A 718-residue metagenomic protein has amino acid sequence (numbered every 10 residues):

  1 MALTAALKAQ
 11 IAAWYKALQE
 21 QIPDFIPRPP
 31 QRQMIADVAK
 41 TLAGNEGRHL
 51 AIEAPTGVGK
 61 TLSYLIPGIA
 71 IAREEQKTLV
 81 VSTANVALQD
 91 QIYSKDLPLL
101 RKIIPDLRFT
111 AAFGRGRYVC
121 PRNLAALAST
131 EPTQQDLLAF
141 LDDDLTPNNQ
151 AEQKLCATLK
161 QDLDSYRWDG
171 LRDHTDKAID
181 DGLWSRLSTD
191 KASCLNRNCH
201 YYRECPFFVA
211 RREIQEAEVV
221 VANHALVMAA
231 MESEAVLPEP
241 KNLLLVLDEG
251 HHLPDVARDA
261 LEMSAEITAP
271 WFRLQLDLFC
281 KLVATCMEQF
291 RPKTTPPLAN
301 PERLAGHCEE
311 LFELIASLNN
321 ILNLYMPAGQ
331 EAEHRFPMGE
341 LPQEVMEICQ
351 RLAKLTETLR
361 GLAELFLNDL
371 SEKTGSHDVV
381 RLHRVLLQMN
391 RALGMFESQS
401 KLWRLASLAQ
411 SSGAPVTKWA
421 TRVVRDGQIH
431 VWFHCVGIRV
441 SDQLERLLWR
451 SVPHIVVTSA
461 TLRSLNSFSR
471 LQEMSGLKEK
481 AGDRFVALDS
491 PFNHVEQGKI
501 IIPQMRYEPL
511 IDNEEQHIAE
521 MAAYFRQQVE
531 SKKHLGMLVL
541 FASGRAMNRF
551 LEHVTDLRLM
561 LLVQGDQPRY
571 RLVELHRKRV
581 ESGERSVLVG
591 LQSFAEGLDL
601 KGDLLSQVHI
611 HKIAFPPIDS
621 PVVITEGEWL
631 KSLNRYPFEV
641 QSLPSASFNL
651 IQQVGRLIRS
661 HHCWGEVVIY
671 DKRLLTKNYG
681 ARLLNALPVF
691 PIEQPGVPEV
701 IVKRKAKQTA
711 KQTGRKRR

Functional and structural regions predicted by a protein language model:
A2-E20, I26, E75-T78, T83-E218 (+3 more regions): A substrate-engagement module of RecA-like helicase motors
G44-I66: Walker A/P-loop
Y64, A70, D90, S94-P98 (+4 more regions): Signature of the SF2 helicase/ATPase Hel1-core->accessory helical subdomain module
T78-A87, V456-A460, L535-A542, I669-Y670: Conserved RecA-like ASCE P-loop NTPase motor core of nucleic-acid helicases/translocases
S185-E218, M228-L237, F366-R506, H517 (+2 more regions): A contiguous, basic/glycine-rich beta-loop/short-helix subdomain that forms a polymer-engagement track
R446, P503-A542: Conserved interdomain hinge at the start of the Helicase C-terminal
P503-E515, D566-L675: Conserved RecA-like P-loop NTPase helicase motor core
A542-D566: Conserved helicase motor "Helicase C" RecA-like lobe of SF1/SF2 P-loop NTPases
